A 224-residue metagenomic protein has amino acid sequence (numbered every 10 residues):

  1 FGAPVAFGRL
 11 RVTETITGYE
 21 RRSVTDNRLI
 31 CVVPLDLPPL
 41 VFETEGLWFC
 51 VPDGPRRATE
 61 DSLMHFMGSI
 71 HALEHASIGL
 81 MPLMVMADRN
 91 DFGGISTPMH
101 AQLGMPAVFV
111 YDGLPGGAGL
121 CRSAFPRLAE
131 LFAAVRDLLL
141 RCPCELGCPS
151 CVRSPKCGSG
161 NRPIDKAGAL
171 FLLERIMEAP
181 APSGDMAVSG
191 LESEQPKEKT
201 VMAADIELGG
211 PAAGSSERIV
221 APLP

Functional and structural regions predicted by a protein language model:
F1-P224: Extended, highly charged accessory segments
